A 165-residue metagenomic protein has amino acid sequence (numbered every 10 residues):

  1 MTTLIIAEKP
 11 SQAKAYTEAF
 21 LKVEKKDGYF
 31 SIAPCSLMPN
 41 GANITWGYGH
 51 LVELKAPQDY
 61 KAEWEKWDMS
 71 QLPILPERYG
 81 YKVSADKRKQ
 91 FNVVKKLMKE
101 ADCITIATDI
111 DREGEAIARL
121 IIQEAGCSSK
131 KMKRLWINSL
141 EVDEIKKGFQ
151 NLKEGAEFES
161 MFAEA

Functional and structural regions predicted by a protein language model:
M1-A165: Intrinsically disordered, low-complexity regulatory segments
